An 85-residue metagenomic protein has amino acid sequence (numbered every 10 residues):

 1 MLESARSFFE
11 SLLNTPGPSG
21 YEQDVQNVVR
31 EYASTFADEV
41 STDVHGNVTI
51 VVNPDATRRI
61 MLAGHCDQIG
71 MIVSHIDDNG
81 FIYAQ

Functional and structural regions predicted by a protein language model:
M1-Q85: N-terminal hydrophobic/helix-forming segments and targeting peptides
